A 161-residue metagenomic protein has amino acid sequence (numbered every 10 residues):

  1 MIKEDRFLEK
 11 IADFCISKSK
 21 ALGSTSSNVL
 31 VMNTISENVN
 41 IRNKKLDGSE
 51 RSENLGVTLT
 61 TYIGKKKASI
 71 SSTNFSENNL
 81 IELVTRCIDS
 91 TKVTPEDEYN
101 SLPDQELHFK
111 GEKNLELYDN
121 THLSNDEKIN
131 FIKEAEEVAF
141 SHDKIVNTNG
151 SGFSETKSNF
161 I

Functional and structural regions predicted by a protein language model:
M1-I161: Active-site bordering "gate/hinge" segments that shape substrate access to catalytic or cofactor-binding pockets
